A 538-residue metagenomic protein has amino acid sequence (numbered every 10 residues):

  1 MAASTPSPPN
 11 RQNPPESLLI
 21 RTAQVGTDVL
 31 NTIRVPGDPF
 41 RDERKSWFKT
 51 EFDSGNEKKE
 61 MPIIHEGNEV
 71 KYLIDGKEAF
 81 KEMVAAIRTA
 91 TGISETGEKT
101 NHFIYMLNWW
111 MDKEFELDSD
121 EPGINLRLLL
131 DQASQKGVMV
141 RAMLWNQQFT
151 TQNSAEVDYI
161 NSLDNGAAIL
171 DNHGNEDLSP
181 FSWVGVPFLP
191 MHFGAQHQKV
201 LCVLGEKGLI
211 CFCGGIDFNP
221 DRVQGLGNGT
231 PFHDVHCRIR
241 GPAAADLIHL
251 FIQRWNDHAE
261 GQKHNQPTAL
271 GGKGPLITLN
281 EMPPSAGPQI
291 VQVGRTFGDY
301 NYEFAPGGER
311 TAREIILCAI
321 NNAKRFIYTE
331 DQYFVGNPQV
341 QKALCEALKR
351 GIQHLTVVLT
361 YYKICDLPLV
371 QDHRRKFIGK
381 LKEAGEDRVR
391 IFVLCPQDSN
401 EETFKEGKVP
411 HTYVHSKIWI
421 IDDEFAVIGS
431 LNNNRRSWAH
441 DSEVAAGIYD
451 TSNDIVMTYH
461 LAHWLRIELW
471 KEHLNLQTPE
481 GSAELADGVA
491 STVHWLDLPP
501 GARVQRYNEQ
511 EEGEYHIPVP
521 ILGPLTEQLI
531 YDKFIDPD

Functional and structural regions predicted by a protein language model:
M1-F40: Intrinsically disordered, low-structural-confidence terminal and linker regions
L30, D38, K45-K49, L348-K349: Glycine/serine-rich loop-strand microenvironments at binding/catalytic pocket rims
V35-E43, G298-N301: Short, mixed-charge, low-aromatic patches
S46-F103, W110-N322, L359-D422, L431-S442: HKD-type phospholipase D/PLD-like phosphodiesterase module
Y105-M106, A426: Hydrophobic/aromatic-rich, well-ordered segments within soluble, folded domains that form packed cores
C211, I216, P338, Y362-K363 (+2 more regions): Long, C-terminal catalytic modules of enzymes
A312-T329, Y333-V340, L344-Q353: Long hydrophobic segments that form regular secondary structure
T356: Conserved active-site-proximal loop/helix segments of enzymes involved in bacterial cell-wall and related
